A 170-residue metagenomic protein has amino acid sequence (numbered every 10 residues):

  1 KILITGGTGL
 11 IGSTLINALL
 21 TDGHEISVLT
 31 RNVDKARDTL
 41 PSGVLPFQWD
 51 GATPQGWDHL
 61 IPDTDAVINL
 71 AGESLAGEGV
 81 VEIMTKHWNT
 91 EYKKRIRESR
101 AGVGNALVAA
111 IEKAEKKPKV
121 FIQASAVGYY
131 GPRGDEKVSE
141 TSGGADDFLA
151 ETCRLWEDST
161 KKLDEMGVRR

Functional and structural regions predicted by a protein language model:
I2-D22: N-terminal Rossmann NAD(P)H-binding glycine-rich loop of SDR-like oxidoreductase domains
T5, L29, L70-A71, F121-V127: SDR active-site strand-loop-helix element
T14, A18, A110, S159: Rossmann-fold NAD(P)-dependent oxidoreductase module
N32-D34: Helix N-cap at the beta1-alpha1 junction of Rossmann-like dinucleotide-binding domains, i.e., the first residues
D38-A106, A110: NAD(P)H-binding glycine-rich loop region in Rossmannoid oxidoreductase-like domains and their noncatalytic homologs
D65-I68, K119-Q123, R169: Conserved catalytic-site loops of classical short-chain dehydrogenases/reductases
W88-E98, G102-D147, L163: Conserved Rossmann-fold NAD(P)-dependent oxidoreductase catalytic core, especially the SDR/UDP-sugar
D146-R170: Active-site Tyr-X1-5-Lys
